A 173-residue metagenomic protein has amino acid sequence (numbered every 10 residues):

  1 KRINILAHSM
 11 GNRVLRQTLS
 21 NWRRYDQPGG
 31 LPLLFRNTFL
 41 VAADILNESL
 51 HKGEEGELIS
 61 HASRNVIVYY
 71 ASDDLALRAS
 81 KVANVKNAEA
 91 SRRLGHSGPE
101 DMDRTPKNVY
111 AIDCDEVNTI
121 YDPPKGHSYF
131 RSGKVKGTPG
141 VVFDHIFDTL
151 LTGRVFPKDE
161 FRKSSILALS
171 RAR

Functional and structural regions predicted by a protein language model:
K1-R2, L19-R173: Lipolytic serine-hydrolase domain surface
A7-G11, L15: Gly/Ala-rich beta-loop-alpha elbow adjacent to hydrolase catalytic centers
